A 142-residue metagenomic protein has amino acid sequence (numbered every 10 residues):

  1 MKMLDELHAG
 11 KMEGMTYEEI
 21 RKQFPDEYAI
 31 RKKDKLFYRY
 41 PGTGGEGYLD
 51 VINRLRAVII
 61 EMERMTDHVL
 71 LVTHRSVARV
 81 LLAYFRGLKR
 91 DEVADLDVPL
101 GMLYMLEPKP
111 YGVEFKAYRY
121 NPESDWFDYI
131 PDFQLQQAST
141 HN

Functional and structural regions predicted by a protein language model:
M1-K22, I60, R64-H68, V80-N142: Acidic, low-complexity terminal tails and accessory targeting/binding regions of phosphate-metabolizing enzymes
R21, R39-A57, D95, P99 (+1 more regions): Loop-to-helix element that buttresses phosphate recognition and phosphoryl-transfer chemistry
Y28-L49, P131: Short glycine/proline- and acidic residue-enriched helix-loop micro-motifs that form flexible lids or anion-recognition
H74: Short, conserved phosphate/pyrophosphate- and ester-handling motifs at nucleotide-, phospho-/glycolipid
